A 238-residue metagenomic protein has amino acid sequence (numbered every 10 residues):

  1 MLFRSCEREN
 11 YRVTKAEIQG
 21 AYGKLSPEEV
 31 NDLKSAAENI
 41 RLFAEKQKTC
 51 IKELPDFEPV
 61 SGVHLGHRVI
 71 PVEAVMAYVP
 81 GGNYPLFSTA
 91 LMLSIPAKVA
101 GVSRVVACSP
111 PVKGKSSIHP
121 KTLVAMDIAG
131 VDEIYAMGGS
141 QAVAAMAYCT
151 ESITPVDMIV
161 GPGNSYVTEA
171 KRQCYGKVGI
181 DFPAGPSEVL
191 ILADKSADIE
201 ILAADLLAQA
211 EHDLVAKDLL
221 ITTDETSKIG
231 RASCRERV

Functional and structural regions predicted by a protein language model:
M1-L2, A232, E236-V238: Short, small-residue-biased leader/transition segments that mark boundaries at the very start of proteins
F3, V75, A97, G163 (+1 more regions): Residue-level signal for inorganic ion chemistry
F3-E73: N-terminal Rossmann-like NAD(P)+-binding subdomain of aldehyde/semialdehyde dehydrogenases
Y11, S26-I40, R68, A90 (+11 more regions): Generic structural signal for well-ordered, non-membrane alpha-helical segments in soluble metabolic enzymes
Q47, G66-V69, N83, T122-A129 (+2 more regions): Structured catalytic cores of enzymes that bind and process phosphorylated ligands/cofactors
F57-V124: Conserved small-residue-rich beta-alpha loop and adjacent elements that most often cradle the phosphate/pyrophosphate
V99-S117, A193-R231: Glycine-rich phosphate/diphosphate-binding loop of Rossmann-like nucleotide-binding domains
G130-L219: Conserved NAD(P)+-binding/catalytic subdomain of aldehyde/semialdehyde dehydrogenases
